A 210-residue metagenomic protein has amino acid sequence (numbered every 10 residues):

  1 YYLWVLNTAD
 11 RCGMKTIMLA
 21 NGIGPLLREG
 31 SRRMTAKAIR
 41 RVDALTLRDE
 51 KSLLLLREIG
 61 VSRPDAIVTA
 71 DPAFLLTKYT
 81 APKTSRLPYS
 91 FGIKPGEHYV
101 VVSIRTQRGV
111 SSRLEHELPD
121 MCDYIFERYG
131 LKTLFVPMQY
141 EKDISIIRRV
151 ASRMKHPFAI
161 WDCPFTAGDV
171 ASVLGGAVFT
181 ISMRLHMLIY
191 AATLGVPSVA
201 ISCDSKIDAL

Functional and structural regions predicted by a protein language model:
Y1-L210: Active-site anion-handling motifs in enzyme catalytic cores
